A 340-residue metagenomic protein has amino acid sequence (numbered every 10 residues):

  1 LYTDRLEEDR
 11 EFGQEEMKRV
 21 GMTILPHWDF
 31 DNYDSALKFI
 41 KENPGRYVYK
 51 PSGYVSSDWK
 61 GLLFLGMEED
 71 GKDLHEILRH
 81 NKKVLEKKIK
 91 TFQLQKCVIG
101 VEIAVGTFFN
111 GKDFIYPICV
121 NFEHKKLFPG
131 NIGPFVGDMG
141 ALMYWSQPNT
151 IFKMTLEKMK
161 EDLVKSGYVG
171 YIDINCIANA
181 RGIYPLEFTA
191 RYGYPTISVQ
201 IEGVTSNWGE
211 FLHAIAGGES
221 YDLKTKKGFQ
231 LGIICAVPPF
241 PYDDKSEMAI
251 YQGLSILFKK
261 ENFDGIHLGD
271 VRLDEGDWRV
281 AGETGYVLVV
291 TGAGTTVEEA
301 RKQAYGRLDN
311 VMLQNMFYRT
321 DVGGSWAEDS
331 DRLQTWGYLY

Functional and structural regions predicted by a protein language model:
L1-V48, Y54-S57: Conserved N-proximal alpha/beta basic substrate-recognition cap immediately N-terminal to, or forming the N-lobe
Y47, E86, G306-V322: Short arginine-rich
S56, G133, T225, R279-G285: Short, flexible turn/loop "capping" segments at secondary-structure junctions
K60-V199: Internal nucleotide-binding/catalytic subdomain
A141-Y144, I233-C235, Y286-G294: Short, well-ordered beta-strand elements within core beta-sheets of diverse protein domains
K153-I172, T189-F263, D274: Active-site "cap" helix and flanking loop/linker of ATP-utilizing ligase/carboxylase catalytic domains
G292-D309: Short, well-ordered alpha-helical segments
V322-Y340: A cross-kingdom feature marking charged/low-complexity
